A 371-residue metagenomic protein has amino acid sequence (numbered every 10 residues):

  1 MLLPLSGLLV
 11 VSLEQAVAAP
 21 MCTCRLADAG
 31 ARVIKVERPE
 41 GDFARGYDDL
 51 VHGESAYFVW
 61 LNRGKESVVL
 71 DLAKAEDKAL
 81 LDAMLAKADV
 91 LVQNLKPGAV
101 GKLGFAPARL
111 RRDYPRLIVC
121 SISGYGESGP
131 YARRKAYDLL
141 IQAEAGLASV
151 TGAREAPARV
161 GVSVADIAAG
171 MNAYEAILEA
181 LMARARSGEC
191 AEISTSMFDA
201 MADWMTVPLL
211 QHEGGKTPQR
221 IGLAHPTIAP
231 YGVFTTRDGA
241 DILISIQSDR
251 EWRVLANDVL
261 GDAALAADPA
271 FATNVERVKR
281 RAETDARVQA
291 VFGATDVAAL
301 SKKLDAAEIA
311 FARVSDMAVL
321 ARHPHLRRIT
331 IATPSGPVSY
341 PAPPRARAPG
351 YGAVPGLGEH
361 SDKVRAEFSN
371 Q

Functional and structural regions predicted by a protein language model:
M1-E189, R287, A298, G356 (+1 more regions): N-terminal helix-loop segment corresponding to the beta1-alpha1 unit of nucleotide/adenylate-binding folds
E40, Y125-G126, M197-A202, D238-A240 (+2 more regions): Glycine-rich beta-alpha junction loops
E127, R154-V162, A185-A200, Q219-P226 (+1 more regions): Conserved Rossmann-fold dehydrogenase catalytic segment
G170-C190, D203, V207-E213, A256-D262: Oxidoreductase and adenylate-handling cofactor-binding alpha/beta cores
I221-P226, G232-V233, K279, S335-V338 (+1 more regions): Short Gly/Pro-enriched turn/cap motifs at secondary-structure boundaries
P230-A307, F311: Aromatic-enriched alpha-helical interface/lid elements that frame and gate functional surfaces
D305-L326: Conserved PLP cofactor-binding pocket of PLP-dependent enzymes
I331-Q371: Flexible, small-/acidic-enriched active-site or ligand-binding loops
